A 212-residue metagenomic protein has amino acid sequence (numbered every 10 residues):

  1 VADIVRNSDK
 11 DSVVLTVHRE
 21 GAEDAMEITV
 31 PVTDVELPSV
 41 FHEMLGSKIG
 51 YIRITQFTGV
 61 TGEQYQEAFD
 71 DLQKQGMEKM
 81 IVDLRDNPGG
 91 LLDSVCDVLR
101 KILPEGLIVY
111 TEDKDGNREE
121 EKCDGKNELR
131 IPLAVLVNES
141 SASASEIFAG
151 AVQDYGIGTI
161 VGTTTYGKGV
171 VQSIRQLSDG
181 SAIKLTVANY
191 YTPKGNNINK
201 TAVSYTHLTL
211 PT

Functional and structural regions predicted by a protein language model:
V1-R175: Cleft-lining beta-strand/loop regions that shape enzyme active-site pockets
M26, I198-N199: Generic structural signal for well-ordered beta-strand positions
D179, K184-A188: Short acidic, Pro/Gly- and aromatic-enriched capping/linker segments at domain boundaries
T192: Short, acidic, Ser/Thr-enriched surface-loop or helix-capping motifs
T206-T212: Conserved small/polar residues in nucleotide/adenosyl-binding loops
